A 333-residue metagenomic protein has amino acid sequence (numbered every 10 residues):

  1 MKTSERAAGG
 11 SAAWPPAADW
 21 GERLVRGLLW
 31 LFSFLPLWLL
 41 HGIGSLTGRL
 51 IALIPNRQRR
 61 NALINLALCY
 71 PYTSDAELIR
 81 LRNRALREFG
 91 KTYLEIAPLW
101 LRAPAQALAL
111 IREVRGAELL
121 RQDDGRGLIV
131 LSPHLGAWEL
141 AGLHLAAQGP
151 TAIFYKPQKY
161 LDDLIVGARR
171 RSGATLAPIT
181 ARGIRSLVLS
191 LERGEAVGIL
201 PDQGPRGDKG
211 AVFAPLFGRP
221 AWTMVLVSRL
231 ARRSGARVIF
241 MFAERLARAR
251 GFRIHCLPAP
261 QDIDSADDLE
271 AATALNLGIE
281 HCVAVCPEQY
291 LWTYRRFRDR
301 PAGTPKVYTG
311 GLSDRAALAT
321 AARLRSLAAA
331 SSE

Functional and structural regions predicted by a protein language model:
K2-R6, G10-P16, I54, R80-N83 (+3 more regions): Non-catalytic C-terminal accessory region of glycerolipid acyltransferases and related lyso-lipid remodeling enzymes
K2-S132, A137, D162-G167, R171-G173 (+1 more regions): Membrane-anchoring hydrophobic helices of lipid-metabolizing enzymes
A18, A52, L131, Y155-K156 (+3 more regions): A generic secondary-structure micro-motif detector that highlights 1-2 residue hydrophobic/ambivalent hotspots embedded
G27, N61, L140, L164 (+3 more regions): Short Gly/charged-rich anion-binding patches and loops
R60, K156-K159, P220-M224: Active-site metal-coordination segments of metallo-dependent hydrolases
A105, E113-G116, L140, V166 (+2 more regions): Short capping/connector residues at structural and topological boundaries
A105-R112, K156, G173-I179, L216-G218: Short, flexible loop segments at the rims of nucleotide/cofactor-binding pockets, characterized by
D124-A181, R193, R206-V212: Catalytic core of membrane glycerolipid acyltransferases/transacylases, capturing the structured, soluble-facing
